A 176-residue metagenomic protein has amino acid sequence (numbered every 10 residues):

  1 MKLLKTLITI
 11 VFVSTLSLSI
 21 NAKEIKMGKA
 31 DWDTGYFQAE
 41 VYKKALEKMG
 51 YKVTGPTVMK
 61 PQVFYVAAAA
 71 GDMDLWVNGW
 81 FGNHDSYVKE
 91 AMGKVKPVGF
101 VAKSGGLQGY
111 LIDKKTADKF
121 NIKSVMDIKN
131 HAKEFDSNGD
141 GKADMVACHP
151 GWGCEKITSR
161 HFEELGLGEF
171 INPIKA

Functional and structural regions predicted by a protein language model:
M1-I8: Bacterial N-terminal signal peptides that target proteins for export
V11-I20: Hydrophobic h-region of N-terminal signal peptides that target proteins for export in Gram-negative bacteria
A22-T34, Y51-P56, K142-V146: Short, well-ordered beta-strand elements
W32-D33, Y51-V66, N172-A176: Short helix-initiation/N-cap motifs at beta->coil->alpha
A39, M59-K94: Pocket-flanking alpha-helical
Y42-G50, M126-N172: Ligand-binding cleft/hinge of the Venus flytrap
A45, M49, Q62-W76, S159-E164 (+1 more regions): Short helices/loops that flank or line small-molecule/ion binding pockets
K96-V146: A conserved helix-loop-strand patch within extracytoplasmic ligand-binding domains of the periplasmic binding
